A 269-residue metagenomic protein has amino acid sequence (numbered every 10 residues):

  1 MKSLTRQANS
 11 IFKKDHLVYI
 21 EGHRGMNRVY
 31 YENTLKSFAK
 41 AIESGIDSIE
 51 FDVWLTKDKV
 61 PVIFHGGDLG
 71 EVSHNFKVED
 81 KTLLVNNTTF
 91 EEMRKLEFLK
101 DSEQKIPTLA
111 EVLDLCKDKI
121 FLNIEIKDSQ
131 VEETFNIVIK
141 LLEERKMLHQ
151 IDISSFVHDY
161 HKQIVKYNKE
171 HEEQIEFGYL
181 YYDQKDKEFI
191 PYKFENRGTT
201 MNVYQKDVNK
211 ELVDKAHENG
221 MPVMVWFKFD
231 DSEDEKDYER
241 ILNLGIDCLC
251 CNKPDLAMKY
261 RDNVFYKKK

Functional and structural regions predicted by a protein language model:
M1-K269: Phosphate-group recognition and catalysis centered on beta-loop-alpha active-site segments
